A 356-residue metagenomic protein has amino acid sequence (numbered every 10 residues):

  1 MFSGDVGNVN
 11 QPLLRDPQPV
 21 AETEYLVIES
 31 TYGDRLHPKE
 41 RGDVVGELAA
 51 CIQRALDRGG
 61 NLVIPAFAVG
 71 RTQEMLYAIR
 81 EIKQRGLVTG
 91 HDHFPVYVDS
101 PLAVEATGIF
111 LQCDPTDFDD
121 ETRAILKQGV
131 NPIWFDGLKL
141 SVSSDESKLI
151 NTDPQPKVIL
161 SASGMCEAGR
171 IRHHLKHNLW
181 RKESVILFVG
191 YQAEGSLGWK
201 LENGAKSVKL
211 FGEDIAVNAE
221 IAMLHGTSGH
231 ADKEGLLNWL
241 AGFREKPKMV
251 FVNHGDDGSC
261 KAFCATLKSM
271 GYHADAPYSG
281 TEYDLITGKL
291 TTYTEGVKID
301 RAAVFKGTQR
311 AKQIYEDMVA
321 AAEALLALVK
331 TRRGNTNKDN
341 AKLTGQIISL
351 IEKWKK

Functional and structural regions predicted by a protein language model:
M1-P95, C113-T116, D120: His/Asp/Glu-rich metal-coordinating catalytic cores of metallo-dependent phosphodiesterases/hydrolases acting on
S3-V6, I28-T31, A66, D99-P101 (+3 more regions): Fold-independent oxyanion-binding glycine-rich loops and adjacent beta-strand/coil segments at enzyme active sites
P12-L13, H37-P38, Q73-M75, G108 (+3 more regions): Short glycine-/acidic-enriched loop or helix-start segments at secondary-structure transitions that form or flank
P12-V27, D114-T122, Q192-N218: Short, compositionally biased "basic patch" segments
V27, P65, G90-E105, V185-G190 (+1 more regions): Short internal beta-strands
E81-Q84, P132-K356: C-terminal regulatory/interaction regions
Y97-D114, S279-T292: Long, charge-dense
P115-S141: Ligand-binding beta-strand-loop-alpha-helix segment within the catalytic cores of soluble metabolic enzymes
